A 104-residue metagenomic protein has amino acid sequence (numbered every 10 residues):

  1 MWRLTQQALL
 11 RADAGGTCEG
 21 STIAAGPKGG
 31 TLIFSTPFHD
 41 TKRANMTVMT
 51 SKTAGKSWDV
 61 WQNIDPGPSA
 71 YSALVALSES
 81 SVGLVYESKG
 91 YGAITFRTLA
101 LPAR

Functional and structural regions predicted by a protein language model:
M1-R104: Asp-box/BNR beta-propeller blade signature and adjacent active/binding-site loops in extracellular glycan-interacting
